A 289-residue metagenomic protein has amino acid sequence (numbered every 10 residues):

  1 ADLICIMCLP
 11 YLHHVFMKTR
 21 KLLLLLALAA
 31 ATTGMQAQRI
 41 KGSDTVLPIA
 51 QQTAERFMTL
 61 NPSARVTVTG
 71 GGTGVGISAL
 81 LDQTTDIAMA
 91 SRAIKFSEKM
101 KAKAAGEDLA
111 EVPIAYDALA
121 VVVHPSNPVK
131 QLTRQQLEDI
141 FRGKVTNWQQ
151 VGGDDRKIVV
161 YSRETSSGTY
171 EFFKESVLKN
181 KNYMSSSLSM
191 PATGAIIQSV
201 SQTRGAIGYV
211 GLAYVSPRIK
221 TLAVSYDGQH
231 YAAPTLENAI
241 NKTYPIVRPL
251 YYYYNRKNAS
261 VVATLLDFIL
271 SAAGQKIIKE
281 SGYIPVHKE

Functional and structural regions predicted by a protein language model:
A1-D2, T19, I284-H287: Extended alpha-helical regions
L3, L9-H14: Short hydrophobic targeting helices and cationic amphipathic motifs that mediate membrane/organellar targeting
I4-C5, E280: Residue-level detector of alpha-helical hydrophobic segments embedded in or interacting with membranes
H13-F16, I40: Compositionally biased, intrinsically disordered low-complexity segments enriched in polar/proline residues
V15-L23: Bacterial N-terminal signal peptides that target proteins for export
L26-M35: Hydrophobic h-region of N-terminal signal peptides that target proteins for export in Gram-negative bacteria
A37-E289: Exported/periplasmic ABC-transporter solute-binding proteins
